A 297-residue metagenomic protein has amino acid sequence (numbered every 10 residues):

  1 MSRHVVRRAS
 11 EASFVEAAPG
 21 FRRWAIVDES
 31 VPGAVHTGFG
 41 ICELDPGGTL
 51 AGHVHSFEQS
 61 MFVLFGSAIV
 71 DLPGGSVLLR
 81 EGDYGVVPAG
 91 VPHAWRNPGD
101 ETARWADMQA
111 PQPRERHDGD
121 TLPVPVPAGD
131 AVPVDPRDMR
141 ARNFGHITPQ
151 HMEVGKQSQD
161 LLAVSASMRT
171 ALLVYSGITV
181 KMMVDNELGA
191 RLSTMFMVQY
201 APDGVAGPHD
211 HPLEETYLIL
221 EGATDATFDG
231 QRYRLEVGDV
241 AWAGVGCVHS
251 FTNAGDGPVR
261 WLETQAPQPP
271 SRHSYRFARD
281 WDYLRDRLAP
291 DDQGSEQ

Functional and structural regions predicted by a protein language model:
M1-V35, G119-L192, R276-Q297: A short, N-terminal "cap"/entry segment at the start of jelly-roll beta-barrel domains of the cupin/DSBH fold
R23-D28, G40-H55, G177-V180, F196-H211: Conserved short histidine dyad/triad with adjacent acidic residue
F39-G40, F196-V198, T224-A226, D239 (+3 more regions): A structural feature that tracks compact, well-ordered secondary-structure segments with a strong bias toward
F57-I69, P73, L213-D225, D229: Glycine- and acidic-residue-biased ligand/ion/polar-headgroup-sensing regions
S60, V86, D100-H117, W242 (+1 more regions): A short hydrophobic beta-strand segment most commonly corresponding to one strand of the jelly-roll/cupin
G74-A89, G230-G246: Short acidic-glycine-tyrosine-enriched beta hairpin
R96-P98, T252-A254: Asparagine-centered strand-capping/turn motif at beta-strand->loop junctions
